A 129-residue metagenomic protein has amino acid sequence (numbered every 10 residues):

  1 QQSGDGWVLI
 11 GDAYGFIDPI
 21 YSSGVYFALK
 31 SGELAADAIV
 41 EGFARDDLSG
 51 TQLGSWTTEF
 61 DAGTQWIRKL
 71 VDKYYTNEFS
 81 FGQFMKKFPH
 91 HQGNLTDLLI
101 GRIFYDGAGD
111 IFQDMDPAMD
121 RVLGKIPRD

Functional and structural regions predicted by a protein language model:
Q1-W66: Conserved mid-domain beta->alpha element of the FAD-binding
V40-D129: C-terminal helical "tail/cap" subdomain of flavin- and related membrane-associated enzymes
